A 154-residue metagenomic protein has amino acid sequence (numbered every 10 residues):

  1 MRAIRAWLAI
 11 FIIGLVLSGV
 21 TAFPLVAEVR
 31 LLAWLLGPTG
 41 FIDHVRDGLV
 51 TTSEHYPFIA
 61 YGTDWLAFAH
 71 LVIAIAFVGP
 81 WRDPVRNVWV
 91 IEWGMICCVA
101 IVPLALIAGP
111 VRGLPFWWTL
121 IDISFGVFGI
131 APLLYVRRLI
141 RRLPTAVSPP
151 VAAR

Functional and structural regions predicted by a protein language model:
M1-W7, Y56-I59, P84-I91, V111 (+1 more regions): Membrane-interface helix-boundary signature
R2-L36: N-terminal signal-anchor transmembrane alpha helix
I10, G62-A69, V90-I96, L120-S124: Physicochemical signature of membrane-embedded alpha-helices that form the seven-helix bundle of GPCRs, emphasizing
W34-P57: Extracytosolic (periplasmic/ER-lumenal) interhelical loops and adjacent juxtamembrane/interface segments of multi-pass
L49-A74: Individual transmembrane alpha-helix segments
V72-W89: Juxtamembrane helix-break-helix junctions at the cytosolic face of small multi-pass alpha-helical membrane proteins
E92-R154: Alpha-helical transmembrane segments of multi-pass integral membrane proteins, characterized by long hydrophobic
